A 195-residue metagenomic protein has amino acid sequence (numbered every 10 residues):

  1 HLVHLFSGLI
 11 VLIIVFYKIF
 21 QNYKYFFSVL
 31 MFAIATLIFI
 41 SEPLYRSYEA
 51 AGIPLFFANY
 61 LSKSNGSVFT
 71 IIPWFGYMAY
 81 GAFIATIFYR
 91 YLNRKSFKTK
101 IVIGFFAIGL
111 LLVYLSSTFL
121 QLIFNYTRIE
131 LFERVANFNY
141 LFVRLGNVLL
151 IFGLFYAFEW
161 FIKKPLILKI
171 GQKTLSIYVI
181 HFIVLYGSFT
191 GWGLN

Functional and structural regions predicted by a protein language model:
H1-N195: Alpha-helical transmembrane segments and their immediate juxtamembrane cytosolic regions
